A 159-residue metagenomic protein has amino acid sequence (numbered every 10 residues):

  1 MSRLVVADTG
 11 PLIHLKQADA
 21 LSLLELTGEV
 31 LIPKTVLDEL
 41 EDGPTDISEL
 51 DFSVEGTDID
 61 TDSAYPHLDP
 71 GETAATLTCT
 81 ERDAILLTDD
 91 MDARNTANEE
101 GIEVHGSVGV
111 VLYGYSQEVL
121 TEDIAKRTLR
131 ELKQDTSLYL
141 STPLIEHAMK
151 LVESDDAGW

Functional and structural regions predicted by a protein language model:
S2-A84, M91, W159: Active-site-proximal, substrate-binding regions of enzyme catalytic domains and RNA-binding/basic surfaces
A18, G43, E99-E100, Q117: Residue-level signal for well-ordered alpha-helical positions
L37, L112, L129-K133: Amphipathic alpha-helical segments within well-ordered protein domains
E41-D42, T96-A97, Y115, L132-K133 (+1 more regions): Short secondary-structure boundary/hinge segments and terminal tails
I47-D51, E103-G106, D123: Short, hinge-like loop/turn segments at secondary-structure boundaries
T78-V108: Acidic, metal-binding active-site segment of PIN/NYN-like and related structure-specific nucleases
G109-V119: Short alpha-helix plus adjacent loop in nuclease-associated cores
L120-W159: Long, charged alpha-helical interface segments
